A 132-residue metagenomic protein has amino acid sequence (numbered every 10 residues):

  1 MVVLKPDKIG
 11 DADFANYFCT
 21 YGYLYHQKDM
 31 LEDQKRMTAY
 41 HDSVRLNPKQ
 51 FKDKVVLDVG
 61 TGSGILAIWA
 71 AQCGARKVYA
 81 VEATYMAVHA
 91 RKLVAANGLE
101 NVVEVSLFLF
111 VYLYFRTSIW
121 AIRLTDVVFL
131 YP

Functional and structural regions predicted by a protein language model:
M1-K28, E32, T38: Intrinsically disordered, low-complexity glycine/charged-rich regulatory or linker segments that flank or connect
K35-K54: Conserved alpha-helix/loop element of class I SAM-dependent methyltransferases that forms part of the SAM/SAH-binding
K52-G62: Conserved class I S-adenosyl-L-methionine
S63-R76: Conserved SAM-binding loop of SAM-dependent methyltransferases across substrates and taxa, primarily the Class I
K77-A83: Conserved SAM-binding motif I beta-strand of class I
Y85-H89: Conserved short alpha-helix immediately C-terminal to the canonical SAM/SAH-binding motif I of Rossmann-like
R91-Y112, S118: S-adenosyl-L-methionine
Y112-Y131: N-terminal low-complexity segments that are often proline-rich with Ser/Thr-Pro
